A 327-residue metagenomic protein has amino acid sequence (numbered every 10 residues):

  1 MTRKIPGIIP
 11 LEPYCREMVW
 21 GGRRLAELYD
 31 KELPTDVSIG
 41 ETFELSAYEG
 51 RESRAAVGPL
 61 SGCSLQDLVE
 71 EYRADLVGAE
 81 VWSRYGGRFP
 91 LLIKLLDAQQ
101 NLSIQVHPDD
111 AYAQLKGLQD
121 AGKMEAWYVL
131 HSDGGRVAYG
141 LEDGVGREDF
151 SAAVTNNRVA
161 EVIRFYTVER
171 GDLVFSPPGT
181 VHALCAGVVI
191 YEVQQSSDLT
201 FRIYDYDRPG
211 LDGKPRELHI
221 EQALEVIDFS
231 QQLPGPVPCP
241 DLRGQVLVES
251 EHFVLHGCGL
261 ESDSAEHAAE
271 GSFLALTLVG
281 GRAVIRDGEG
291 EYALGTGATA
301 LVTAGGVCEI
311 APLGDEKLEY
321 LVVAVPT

Functional and structural regions predicted by a protein language model:
M1-V145, D205-Q231, L255, T327: Transition-metal
G86-R88, L96-N101, A111, S132-G134 (+4 more regions): Ligand-binding loop in jelly-roll beta-barrel domains
I93-K94, L102, Q119, E125-Y128 (+5 more regions): His/acidic/aromatic-lined binding-pocket segments of jelly-roll/cupin-type domains and related regulatory beta-sandwich
G135, S264-A265, G281-R286: Short beta-strand segments in beta-sandwich/barrel cores
A152-V159, R282-V284: Short, structured beta-strand/loop micro-motifs enriched in basic residues and often containing a Trp
N156-V162, L173-F175, V181-Q232: An exposed, glycine/acidic-rich loop-and-rim segment of catalytic or binding clefts
I163-F175, G288-G306: Short acidic-glycine-tyrosine-enriched beta hairpin
F201-F273: C-terminal amphipathic alpha-helical segment
